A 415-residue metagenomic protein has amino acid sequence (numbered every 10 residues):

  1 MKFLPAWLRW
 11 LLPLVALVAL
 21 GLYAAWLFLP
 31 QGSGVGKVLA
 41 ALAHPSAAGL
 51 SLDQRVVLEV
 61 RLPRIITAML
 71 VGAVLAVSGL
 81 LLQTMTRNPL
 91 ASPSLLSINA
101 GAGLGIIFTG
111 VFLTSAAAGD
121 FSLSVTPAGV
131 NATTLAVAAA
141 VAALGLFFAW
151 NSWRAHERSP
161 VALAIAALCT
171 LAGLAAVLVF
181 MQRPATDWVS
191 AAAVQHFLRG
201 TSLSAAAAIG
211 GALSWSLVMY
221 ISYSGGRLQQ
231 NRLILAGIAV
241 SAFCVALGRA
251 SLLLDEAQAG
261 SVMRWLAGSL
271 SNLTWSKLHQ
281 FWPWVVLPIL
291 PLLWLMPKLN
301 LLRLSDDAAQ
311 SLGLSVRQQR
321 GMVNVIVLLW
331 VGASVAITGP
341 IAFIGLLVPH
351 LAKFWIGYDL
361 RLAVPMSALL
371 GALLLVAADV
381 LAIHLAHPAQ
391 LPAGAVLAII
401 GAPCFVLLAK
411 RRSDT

Functional and structural regions predicted by a protein language model:
M1-T415: Alpha-helical transmembrane segments in inner-membrane proteins
